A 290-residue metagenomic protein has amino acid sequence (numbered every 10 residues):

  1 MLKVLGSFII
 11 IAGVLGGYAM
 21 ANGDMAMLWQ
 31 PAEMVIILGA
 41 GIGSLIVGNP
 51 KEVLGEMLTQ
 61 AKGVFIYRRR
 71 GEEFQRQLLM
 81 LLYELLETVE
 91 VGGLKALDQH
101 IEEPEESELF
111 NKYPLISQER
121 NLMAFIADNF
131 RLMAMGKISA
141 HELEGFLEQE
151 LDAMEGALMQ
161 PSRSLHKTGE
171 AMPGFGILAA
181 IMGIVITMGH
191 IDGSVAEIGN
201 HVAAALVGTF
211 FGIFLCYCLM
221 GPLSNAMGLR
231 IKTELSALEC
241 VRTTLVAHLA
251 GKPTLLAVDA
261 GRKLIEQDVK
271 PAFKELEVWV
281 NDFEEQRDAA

Functional and structural regions predicted by a protein language model:
K3-S7, A32-M34: Structural signature of hydrophobic alpha-helical transmembrane segments
L5-F8, A12-M25, L143-F146, E150-L229: Helix-termination/interfacial motifs at the ends of transmembrane alpha-helices
A19-P161, T233-A290: Large intracellular
